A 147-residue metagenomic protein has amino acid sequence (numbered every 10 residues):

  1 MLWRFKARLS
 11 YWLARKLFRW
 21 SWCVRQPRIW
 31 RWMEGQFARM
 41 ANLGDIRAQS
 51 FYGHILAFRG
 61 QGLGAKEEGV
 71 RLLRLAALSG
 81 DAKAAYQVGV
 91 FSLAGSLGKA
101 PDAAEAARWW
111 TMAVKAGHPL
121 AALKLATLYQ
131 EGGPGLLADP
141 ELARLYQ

Functional and structural regions predicted by a protein language model:
Y11-R28, W32, Q36-R39, L43 (+1 more regions): Alpha-helical segment of the N-proximal tetratricopeptide repeat
R15-W20, F51-F58, Q87-G95, K124-E131: Hydrophobic face of amphipathic alpha-helices that form TPR/SEL1-like repeat modules and related alpha-solenoid
R25-G35, Q61-L72, K99-W109, L136-Q147: Structural signature of tandem alpha-helical TPR/SEL1-like repeats, specifically the intra-repeat loop/turn
A38-M40, R74-A76, T111-A113: Canonical positions in the second alpha-helix
L43-I46, F58-G60, S79-A82, G95-S96 (+2 more regions): Short helix-capping/linker turns of helical repeat alpha-solenoids
F91-A94, A103, A107-K115, P119-Q130: Conserved binding-pocket/active-site segment within a compact domain
